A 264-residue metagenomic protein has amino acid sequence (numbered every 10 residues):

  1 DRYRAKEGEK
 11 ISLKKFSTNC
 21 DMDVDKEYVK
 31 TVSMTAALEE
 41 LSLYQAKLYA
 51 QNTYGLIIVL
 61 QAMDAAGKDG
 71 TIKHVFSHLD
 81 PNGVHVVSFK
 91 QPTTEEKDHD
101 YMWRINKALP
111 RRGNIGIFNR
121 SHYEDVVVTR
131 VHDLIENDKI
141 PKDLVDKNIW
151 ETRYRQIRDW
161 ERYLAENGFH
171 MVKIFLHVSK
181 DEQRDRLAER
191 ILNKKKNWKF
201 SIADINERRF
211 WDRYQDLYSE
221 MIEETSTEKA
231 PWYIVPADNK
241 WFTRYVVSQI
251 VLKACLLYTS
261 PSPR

Functional and structural regions predicted by a protein language model:
D1-T35: Charged, amphipathic alpha-helical linker segments immediately N-terminal to NTP-binding catalytic cores
L43-Y49: Pre-Walker A adenine-sensing motif
L60-K73: Glycine-rich phosphate-binding P-loop
G83-P92: Short beta-strand-centered segment that lines the nucleotide-binding/catalytic pocket of NTP-utilizing
F89, E96-I140: Conserved nucleotide-sensing/catalytic segment adjacent to the nucleotide-binding pocket in NTP-handling enzymes
R130-Y154, L164-D216: A glycine- and Lys/Arg-enriched "phosphate-lid" helix/loop adjacent to the NTP-binding pocket of small-molecule kinases
R158, H177, I202-W241: Small-molecule kinase domains that catalyze NTP-dependent phosphoryl transfer to phosphate-bearing small molecules
Y258-R264: Conserved small/polar residues in nucleotide/adenosyl-binding loops
